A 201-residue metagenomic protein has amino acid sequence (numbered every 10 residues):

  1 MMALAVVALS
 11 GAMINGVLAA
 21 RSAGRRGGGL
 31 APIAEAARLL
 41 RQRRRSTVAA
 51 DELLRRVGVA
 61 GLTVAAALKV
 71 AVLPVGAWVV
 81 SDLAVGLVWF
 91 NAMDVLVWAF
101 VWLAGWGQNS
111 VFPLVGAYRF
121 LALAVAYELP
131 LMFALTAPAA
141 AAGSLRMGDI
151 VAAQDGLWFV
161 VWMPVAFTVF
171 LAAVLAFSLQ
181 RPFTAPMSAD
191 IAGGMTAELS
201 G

Functional and structural regions predicted by a protein language model:
M1-G201: Alpha-helical transmembrane segments of multi-pass membrane proteins predominantly involved in bioenergetics
